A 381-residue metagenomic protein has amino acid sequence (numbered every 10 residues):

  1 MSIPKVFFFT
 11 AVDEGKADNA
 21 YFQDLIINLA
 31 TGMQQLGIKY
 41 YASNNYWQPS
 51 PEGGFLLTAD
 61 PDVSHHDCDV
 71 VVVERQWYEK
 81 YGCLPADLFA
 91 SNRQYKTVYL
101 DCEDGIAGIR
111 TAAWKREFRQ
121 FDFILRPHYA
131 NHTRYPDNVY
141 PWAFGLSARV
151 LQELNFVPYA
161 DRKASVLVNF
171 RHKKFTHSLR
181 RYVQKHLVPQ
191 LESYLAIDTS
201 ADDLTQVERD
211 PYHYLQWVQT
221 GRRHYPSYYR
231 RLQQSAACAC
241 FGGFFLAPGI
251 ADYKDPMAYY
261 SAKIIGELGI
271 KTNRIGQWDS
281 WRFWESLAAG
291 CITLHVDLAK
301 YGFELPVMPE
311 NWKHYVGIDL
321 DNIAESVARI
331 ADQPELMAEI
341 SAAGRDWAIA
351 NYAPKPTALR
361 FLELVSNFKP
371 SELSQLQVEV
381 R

Functional and structural regions predicted by a protein language model:
M1-S2, R381: Initiator methionine at the very start of the polypeptide chain
S2-V307, N311: Nucleotide-sugar donor-binding catalytic core of glycosyltransferases
I27, R181, P226, R230 (+3 more regions): Generic alpha-helical secondary structure signal
Q219-R222, Q277, H314-Y315, A328 (+2 more regions): Short N-terminal micro-motifs specific to bacterial/archaeal maturation and metal-cluster initiation sites
W281, I318, D332: Residue-level signal for the nucleotide or nucleotide-sugar donor/cofactor binding architecture
S286, Y315, G344: Hydrophobic, well-ordered secondary-structure elements that form the walls of internal hydrophobic environments
L305-S326: Change "using UDP/GDP/dTDP sugars" to "using nucleotide sugars
A324-R381: C-terminal amphipathic helix plus adjacent low-complexity, charged tail appended to glycosyltransferase catalytic
